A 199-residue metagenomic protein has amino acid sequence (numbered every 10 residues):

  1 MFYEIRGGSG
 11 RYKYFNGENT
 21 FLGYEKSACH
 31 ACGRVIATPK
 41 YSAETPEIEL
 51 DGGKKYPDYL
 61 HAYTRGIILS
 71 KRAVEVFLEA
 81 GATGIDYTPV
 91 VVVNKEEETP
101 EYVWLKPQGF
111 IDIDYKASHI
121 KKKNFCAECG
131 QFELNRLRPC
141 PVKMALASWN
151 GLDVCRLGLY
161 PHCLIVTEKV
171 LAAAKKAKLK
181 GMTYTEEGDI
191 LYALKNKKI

Functional and structural regions predicted by a protein language model:
M1-I199: Phosphate/anion-contacting hairpin/loop surfaces
